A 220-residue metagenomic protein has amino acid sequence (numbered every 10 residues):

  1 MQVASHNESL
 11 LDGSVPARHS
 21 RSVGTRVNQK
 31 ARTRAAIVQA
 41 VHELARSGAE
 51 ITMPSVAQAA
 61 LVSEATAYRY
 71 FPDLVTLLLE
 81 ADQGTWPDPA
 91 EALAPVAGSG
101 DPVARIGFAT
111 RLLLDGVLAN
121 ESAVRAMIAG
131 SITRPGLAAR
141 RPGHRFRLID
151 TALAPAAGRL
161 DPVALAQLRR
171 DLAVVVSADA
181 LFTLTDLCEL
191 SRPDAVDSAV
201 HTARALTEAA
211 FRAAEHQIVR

Functional and structural regions predicted by a protein language model:
M1-V62, V75-L79: Basic, helix-initiating cap at the start of DNA-binding domains
E43-E50, Q58-A59, L79-A109: Amphipathic alpha-helical linker/stalk segments
L44-A45, T76-T85, V124, S131 (+1 more regions): Alpha-helical DNA-contacting segments of helix-turn-helix folds
V62-F71: Short hydrophobic/aromatic patch on the recognition helix
Y70-F71, E80, S198: Residues in the recognition helix of alpha-helical DNA-binding motifs
F71, A129-R134, V175: Short helix-capping/turn signature of helix-turn-helix
R111, D115-S122, R134-R170, D197-E208: Amphipathic alpha-helical packing segments from all-alpha helical-bundle domains
A156-A203, A210-R220: Hydrophobic/aromatic-rich alpha-helical bundle segments in the mid-to-C-terminal region
